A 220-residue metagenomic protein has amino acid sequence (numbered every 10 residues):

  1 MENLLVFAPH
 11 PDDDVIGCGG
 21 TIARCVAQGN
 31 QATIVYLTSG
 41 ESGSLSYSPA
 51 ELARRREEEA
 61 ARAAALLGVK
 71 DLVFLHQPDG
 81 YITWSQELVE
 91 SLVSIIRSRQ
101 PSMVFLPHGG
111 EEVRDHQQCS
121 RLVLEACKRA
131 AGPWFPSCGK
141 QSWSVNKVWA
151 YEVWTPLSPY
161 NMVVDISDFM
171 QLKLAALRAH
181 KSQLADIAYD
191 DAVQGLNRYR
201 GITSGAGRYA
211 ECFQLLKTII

Functional and structural regions predicted by a protein language model:
M1-F7, R24, Q28, Y47 (+3 more regions): Metal-dependent de-N-acetylase/amidase catalytic core
N3-P11, V15-E51: ATP-dependent adenylation/pyrophosphate-handling site
D14, P49-R56, I166-F169: Residue-level preference for long, well-ordered alpha-helices that form the structural scaffold of enzyme catalytic
G17, R55, E87: Short, conserved clusters of charged catalytic residues that mark active-site and nucleotide-handling motifs
G20-A23, E58-A61, A65, E90: N-terminal, well-ordered alpha-helical segments
L37, F74-Q77: Short glycine-rich catalytic loops that host catalytic nucleophiles or stabilize transition states across multiple
S42-L67, D71: Glycine-rich phosphate-binding loop and adjoining beta1-alpha1-beta2 segment of Rossmann-like nucleotide-binding folds
